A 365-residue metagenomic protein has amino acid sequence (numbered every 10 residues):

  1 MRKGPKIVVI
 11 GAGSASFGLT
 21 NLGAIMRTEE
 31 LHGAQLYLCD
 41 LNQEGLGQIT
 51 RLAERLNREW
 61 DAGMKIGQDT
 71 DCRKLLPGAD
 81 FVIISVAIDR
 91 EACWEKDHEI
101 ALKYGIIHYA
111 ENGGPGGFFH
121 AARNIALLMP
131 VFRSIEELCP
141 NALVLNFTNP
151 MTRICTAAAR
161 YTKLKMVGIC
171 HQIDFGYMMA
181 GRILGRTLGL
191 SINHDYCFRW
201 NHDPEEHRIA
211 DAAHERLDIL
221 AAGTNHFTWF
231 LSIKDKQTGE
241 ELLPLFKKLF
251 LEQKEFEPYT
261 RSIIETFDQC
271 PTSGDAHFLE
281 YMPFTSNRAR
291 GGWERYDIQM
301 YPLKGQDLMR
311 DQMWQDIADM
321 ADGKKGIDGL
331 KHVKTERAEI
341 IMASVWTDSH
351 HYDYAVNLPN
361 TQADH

Functional and structural regions predicted by a protein language model:
I7-G33: N-terminal Rossmann-like dinucleotide-binding module
A12-F17, Q43-G45, R90, N146-I154 (+1 more regions): Gly/Ser/Thr-rich loops at beta-strand to alpha-helix junctions that form or flank small-molecule/cofactor-binding
R27-W60: Glycine-rich phosphate-binding loop and adjoining beta1-alpha1-beta2 segment of Rossmann-like nucleotide-binding folds
K65-G78: Short acidic low-complexity segments
P77, I83-I84, N146: Redox-cofactor binding/interface segments in oxidoreductases and associated redox assembly factors
I88, A92-Y161: Rossmann-fold NAD(P)-binding glycine/threonine-rich loop
V131-T228: Internal, well-ordered domain-core segments that constitute the primary functional module of diverse proteins
L184-H365: Long, compositionally biased stretches enriched for glycine and/or charged residues
